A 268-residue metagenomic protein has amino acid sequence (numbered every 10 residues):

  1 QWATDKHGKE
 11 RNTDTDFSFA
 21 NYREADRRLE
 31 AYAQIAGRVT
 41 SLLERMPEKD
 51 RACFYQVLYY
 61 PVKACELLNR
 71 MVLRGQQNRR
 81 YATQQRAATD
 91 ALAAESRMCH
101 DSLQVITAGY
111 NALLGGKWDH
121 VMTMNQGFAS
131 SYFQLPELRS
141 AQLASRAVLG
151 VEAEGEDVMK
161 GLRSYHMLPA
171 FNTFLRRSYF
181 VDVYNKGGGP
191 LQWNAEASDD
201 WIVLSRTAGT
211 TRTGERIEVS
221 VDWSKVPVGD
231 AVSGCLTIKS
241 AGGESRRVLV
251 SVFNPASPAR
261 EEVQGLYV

Functional and structural regions predicted by a protein language model:
Q1-N185: Catalytic domains of carbohydrate-active enzymes that cleave complex glycans
A170-R176, R212-R216, G229: Solvent-exposed, conformationally flexible loop/turn segments
S178-F180, P190-N194, S233: Exposed beta-strand and adjacent loop surfaces of beta-rich binding modules that mediate intermolecular recognition
V181, P227-G243: A short beta-strand micro-motif common to beta-rich folds, especially ectodomain repeats
Y184-G187, A197, W223-K225, S240: Non-cytosolic beta-sheet module surface loops
K186-E218, V268: Surface-exposed binding patches on compact interaction domains or structured appendages
E215-S233: Extracellular/luminal low-complexity segments enriched in Ser/Thr/Pro
V250-Y267: Low-complexity, Pro/Ser/Thr- and charge-rich linker/hinge segments at domain boundaries
